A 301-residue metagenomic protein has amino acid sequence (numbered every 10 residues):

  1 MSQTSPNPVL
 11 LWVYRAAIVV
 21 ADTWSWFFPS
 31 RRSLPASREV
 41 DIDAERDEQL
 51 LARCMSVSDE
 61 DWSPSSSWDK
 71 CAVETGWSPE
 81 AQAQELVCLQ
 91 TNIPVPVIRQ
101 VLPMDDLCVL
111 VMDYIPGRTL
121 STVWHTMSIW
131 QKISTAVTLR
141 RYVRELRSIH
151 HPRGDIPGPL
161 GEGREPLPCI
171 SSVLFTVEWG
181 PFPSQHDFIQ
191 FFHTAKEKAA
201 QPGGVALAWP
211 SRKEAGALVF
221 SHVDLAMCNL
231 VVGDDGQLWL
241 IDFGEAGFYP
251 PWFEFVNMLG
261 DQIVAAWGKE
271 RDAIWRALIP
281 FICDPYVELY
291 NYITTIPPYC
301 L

Functional and structural regions predicted by a protein language model:
M1-W68, G154-D155, V173-V177: Phosphate/pyrophosphate-binding loops and the adjoining catalytic core of nucleotide-dependent enzymes
D43, D47-M55, D59-S172: ATP-binding pocket architecture of kinase catalytic cores
Q82-L86, T138-E145, D187, F220 (+3 more regions): Alpha-helical elements of Rossmann-like donor-binding domains used by nucleotide-donor carbohydrate transfer enzymes
K132, E145-V223: An alpha-helical support segment within catalytic cores of ATP-dependent transferases
A215, V219-F220, G233-E288: Active-site Asp-x-Gly
C228-L230: Hydrophobic residue at the +6 position relative to the catalytic HRD Asp in the kinase catalytic loop
C283-L301: C-terminal catalytic region of ATP-dependent kinase domains
